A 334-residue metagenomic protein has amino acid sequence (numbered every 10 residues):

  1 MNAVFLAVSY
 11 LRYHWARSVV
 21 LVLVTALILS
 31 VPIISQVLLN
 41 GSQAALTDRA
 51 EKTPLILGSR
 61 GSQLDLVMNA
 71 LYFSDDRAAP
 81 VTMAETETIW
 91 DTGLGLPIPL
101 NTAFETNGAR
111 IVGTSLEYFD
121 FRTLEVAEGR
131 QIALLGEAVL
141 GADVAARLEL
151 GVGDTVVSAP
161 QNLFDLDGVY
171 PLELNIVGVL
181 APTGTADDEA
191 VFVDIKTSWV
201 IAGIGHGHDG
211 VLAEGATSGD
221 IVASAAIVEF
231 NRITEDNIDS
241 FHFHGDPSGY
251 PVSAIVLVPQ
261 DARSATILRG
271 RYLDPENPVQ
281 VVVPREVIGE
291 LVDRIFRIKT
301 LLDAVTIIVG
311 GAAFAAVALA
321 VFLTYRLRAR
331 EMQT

Functional and structural regions predicted by a protein language model:
A3-R12: A short amphipathic helical element positioned immediately N-terminal to and/or at the very start of a transmembrane
V4, A79, A138, V191 (+1 more regions): Residues that recognize and position ribonucleotide moieties
Y13-S42, D293-Q333: Hydrophobic alpha-helical transmembrane segments of multi-pass inner-membrane transport and secretion
P32, Q36-R110, E117-D120, L134 (+3 more regions): Hydrophobic, regular-secondary-structure patches
T53, G136, P251-I255: Short amphipathic alpha-helical segments
L100, A159, V258: Conserved residues at the C-terminal ends of beta-strands
E105-S115, E125-F230: Hydrophobic secondary-structure segments that place a key small or acidic residue at a functional site
Y170-P171, V179-K299: Mechanotransmission and gating elements of multispan inner-membrane complexes involved in transport and envelope
